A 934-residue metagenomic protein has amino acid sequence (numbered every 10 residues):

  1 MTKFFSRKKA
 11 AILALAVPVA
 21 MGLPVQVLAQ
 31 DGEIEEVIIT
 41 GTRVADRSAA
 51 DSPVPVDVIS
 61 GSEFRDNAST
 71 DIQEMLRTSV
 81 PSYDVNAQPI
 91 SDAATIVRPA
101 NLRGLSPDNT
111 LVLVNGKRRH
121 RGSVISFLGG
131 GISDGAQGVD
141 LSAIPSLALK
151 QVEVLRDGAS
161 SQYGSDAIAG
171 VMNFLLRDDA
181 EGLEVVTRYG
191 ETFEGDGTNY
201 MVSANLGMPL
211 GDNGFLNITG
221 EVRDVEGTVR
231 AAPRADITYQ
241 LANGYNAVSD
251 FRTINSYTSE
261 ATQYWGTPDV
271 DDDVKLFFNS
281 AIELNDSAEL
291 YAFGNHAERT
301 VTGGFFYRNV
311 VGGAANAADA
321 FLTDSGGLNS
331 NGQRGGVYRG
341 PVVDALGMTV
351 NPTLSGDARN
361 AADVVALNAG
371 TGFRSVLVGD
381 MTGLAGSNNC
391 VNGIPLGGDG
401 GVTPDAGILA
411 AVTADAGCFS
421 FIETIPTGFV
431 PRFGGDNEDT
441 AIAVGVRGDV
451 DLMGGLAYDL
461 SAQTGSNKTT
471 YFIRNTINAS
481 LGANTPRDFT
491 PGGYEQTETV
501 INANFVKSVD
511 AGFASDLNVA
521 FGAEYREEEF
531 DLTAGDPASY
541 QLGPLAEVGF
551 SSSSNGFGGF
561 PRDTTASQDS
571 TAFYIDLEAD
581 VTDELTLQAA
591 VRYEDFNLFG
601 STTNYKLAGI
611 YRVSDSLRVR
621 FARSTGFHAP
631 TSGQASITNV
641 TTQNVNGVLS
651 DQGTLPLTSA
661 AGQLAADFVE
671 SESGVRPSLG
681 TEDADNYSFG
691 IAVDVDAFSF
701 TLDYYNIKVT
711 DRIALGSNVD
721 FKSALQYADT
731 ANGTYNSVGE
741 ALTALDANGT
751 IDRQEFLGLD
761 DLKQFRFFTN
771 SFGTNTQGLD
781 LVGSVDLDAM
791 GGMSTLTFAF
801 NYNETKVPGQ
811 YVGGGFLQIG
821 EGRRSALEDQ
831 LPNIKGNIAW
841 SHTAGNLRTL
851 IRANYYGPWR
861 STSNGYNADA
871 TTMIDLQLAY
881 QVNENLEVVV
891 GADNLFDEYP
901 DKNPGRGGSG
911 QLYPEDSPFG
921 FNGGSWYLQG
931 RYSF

Functional and structural regions predicted by a protein language model:
E35, G122, K708-D711, N854-R860 (+1 more regions): C-terminal beta-signal and adjacent terminal beta-strands/loops of Gram-negative outer-membrane beta-barrel proteins
E36-N67, A94, S123-D134, L183: N-terminal periplasmic "start-of-domain" segments of outer-membrane beta-barrel proteins
D46, R77-S123: Extracytoplasmic beta-strand/coil segments of soluble accessory domains associated with Gram-negative outer-membrane
I72-M75, S79, A100, L113 (+3 more regions): N-terminal periplasmic accessory domains that precede and gate Gram-negative outer-membrane beta-barrel machines
K117-R156: Short acidic/polar hinge/loop motifs at secondary-structure boundaries that mediate gating or recognition
E194-T427, P431-V444, D449, Q877 (+1 more regions): Transmembrane beta-barrel wall of Gram-negative outer-membrane proteins
P431-N437, A441-I442, D451, T464 (+2 more regions): Outer-membrane beta-barrel transmembrane domain signature of Gram-negative proteins, especially the mid-to-C-terminal
F521, Y704-T862: Gram-negative outer-membrane beta-barrel transporters
